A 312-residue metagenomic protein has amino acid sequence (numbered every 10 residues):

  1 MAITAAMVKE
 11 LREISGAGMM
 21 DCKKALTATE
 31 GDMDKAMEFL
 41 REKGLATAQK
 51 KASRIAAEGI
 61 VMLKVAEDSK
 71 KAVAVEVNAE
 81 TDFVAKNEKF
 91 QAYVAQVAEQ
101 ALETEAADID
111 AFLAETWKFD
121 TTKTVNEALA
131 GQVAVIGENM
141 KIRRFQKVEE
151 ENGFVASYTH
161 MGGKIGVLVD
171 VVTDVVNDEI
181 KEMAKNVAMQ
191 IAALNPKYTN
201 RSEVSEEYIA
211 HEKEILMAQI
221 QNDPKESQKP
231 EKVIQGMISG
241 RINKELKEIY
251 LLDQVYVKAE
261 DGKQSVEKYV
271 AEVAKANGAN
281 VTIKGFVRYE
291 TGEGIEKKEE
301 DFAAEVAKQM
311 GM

Functional and structural regions predicted by a protein language model:
A2-M312: N-terminal assembly/interaction segments in proteins that build large macromolecular machines
